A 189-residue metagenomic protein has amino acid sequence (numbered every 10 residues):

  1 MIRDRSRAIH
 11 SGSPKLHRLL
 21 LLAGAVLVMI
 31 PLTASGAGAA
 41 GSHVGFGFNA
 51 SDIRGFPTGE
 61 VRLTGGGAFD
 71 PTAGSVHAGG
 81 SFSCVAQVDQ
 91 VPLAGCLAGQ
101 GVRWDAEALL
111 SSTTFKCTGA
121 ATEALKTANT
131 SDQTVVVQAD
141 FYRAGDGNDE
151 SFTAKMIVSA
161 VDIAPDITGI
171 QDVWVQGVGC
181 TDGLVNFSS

Functional and structural regions predicted by a protein language model:
M1-L16: N-terminal secretory signal peptides that target proteins for export/translocation
S11, V26-V28, A37: Compositionally biased non-globular segments, especially hydrophobic aliphatic-rich helices of signal peptides
H17-R18, A34: Low-complexity, glycine/serine/proline-rich disordered segments that function as export/translocation leaders
L20-P31: Bacterial N-terminal signal peptides
G36-R103, A108, I170-S189: N-terminal segment immediately downstream of the Sec signal-peptide cleavage site in secreted/extracellular proteins
V88-Y142: An exposed acidic His-Trp-rich patch
A120-V178: Extracytosolic low-complexity repeat regions of secreted or lipid-anchored proteins
